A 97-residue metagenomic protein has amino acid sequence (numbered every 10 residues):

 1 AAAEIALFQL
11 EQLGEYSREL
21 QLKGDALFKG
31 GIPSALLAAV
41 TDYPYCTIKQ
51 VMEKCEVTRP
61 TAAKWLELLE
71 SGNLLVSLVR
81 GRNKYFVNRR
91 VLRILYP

Functional and structural regions predicted by a protein language model:
A1-P97: FIC/Doc superfamily catalytic core
